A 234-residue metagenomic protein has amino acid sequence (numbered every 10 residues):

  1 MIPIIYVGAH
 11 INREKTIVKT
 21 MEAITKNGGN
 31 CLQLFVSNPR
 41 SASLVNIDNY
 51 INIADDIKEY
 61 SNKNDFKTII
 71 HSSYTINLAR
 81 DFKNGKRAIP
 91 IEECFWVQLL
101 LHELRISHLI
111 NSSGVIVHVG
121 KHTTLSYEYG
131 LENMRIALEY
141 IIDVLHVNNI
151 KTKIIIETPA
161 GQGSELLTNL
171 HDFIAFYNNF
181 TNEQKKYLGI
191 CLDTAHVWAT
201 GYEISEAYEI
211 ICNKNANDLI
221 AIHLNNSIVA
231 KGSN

Functional and structural regions predicted by a protein language model:
M1-H102: N-terminal pre-domain/capping segments
P3, H118, E209-I210: Hydrophobic transmembrane signal anchors and adjacent membrane-proximal interface regions, especially in viral
I5-I11, N30-L34, T68-S72, V115-V117 (+3 more regions): Hydrophobic faces of well-ordered beta-strands that scaffold small-molecule active sites in alpha/beta enzyme cores
H10-E14, S37-P39, S73-T75, G120-H122 (+3 more regions): Active-site beta-loop-alpha junctions enriched in small/polar residues
V18-K26, D48-N64, L101-H108, R135-D143 (+2 more regions): Short amphipathic alpha-helices and their capping/turn segments at secondary-structure boundaries
Q33, H146, A216: Short conserved AdoMet
N62-K63, L78-G189, A199: Active-site acidic/histidine proton-transfer and metal-coordination neighborhood in alpha/beta enzyme cores
R87-E93, E128, L166-L170, W198-N234: Gly/Pro-rich active-site loop or hairpin
